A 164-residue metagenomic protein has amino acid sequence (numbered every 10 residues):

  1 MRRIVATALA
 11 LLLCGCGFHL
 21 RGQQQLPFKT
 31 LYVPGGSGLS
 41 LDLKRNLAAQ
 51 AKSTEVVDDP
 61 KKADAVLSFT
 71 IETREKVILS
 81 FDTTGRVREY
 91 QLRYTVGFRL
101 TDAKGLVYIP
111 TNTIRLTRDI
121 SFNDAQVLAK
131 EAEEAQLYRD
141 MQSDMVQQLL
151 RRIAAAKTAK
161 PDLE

Functional and structural regions predicted by a protein language model:
M1-I4: Positively charged n-region of N-terminal signal peptides that target proteins for export
L12-G15: C-terminal motif of bacterial Sec signal peptides marking the signal peptidase cleavage site
G17-L20: Bacterial signal peptide processing site
G22-Q23, D58-D59, L106, N112: Short secondary-structure boundary/capping segments
L26-T73: N-terminal segment of the mature soluble domain
S68-T113, I120-A135, R151: Surface-exposed short loop/turn segments
L128-E164: C-terminal/domain-edge helix-coil "capping" segments
